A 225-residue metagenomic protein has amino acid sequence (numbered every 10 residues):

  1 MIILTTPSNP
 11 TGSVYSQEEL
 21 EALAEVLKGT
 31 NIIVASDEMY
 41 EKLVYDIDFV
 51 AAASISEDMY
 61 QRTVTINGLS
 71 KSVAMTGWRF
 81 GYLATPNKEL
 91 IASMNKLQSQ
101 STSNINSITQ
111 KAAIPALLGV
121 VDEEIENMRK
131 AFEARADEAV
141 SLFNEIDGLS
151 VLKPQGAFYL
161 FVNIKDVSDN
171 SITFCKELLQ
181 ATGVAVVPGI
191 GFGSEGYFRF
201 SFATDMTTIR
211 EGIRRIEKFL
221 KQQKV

Functional and structural regions predicted by a protein language model:
M1-V225: PLP-dependent class I/II
